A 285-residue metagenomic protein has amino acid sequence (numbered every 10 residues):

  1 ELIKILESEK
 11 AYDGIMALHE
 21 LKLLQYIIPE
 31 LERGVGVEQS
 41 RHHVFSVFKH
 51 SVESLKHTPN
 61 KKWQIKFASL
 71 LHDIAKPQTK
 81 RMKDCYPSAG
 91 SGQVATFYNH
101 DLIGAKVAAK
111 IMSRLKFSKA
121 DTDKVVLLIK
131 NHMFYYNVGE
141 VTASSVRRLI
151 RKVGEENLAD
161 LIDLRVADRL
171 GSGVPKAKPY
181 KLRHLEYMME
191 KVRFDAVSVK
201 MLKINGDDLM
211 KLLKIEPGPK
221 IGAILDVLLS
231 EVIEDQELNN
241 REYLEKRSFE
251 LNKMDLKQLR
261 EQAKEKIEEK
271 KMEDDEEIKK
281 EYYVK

Functional and structural regions predicted by a protein language model:
E1-L70, I74-N99, I103-F117, R193 (+7 more regions): Glycine- and charge-enriched loop/helix tracts that form the active or gating conduit in phosphate/cation-handling
D13, K49, I103, V141-S144 (+4 more regions): Charged, alpha-helix-enriched surfaces in structured cytosolic catalytic cores of large nucleotide-utilizing machines
G14-L18, S54, G104, I129 (+3 more regions): A residue-level signal for conserved active-site and pocket-lining positions in enzyme catalytic cores
H19, S113, R151, M210-K211: Short polybasic/polar patches that bind polyanions
L23-L24, M133, I215: Core structural elements
R33, V37-S46, V52-K56, F117-A177 (+2 more regions): Histidine/acidic-rich helix-loop-helix segments that form or flank divalent-metal centers in metalloenzyme catalytic
D84-S88, L102-I103, A120-H132, V146 (+2 more regions): Active/binding-pocket-proximal capping segment
G139, R148, G173-K285: Terminal helices and disordered tails flanking the catalytic cores of nucleotide-processing hydrolases
